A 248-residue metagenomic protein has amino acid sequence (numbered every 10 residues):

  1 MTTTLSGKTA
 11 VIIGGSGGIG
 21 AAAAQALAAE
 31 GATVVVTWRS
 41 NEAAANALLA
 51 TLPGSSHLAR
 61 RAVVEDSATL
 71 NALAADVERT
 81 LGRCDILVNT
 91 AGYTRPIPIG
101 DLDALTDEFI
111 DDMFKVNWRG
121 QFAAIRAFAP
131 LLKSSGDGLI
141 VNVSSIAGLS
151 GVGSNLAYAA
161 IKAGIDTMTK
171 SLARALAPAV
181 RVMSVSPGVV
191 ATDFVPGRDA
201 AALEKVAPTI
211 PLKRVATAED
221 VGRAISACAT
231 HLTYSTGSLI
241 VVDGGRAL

Functional and structural regions predicted by a protein language model:
S16-G17: Conserved glycine-rich cofactor-binding loop
P98-F114, A202, V206: Substrate-binding pocket helix/loop in short-chain dehydrogenase/reductase
I125, I161, T169: Active-site helix of classical SDR
P130, A173-P178: Alpha-helical segment proximal to the catalytic Tyr-Lys
S145: Residue(s) in the substrate-gating loop at a strand-loop-helix junction that position the organic substrate next
A177-R181, S235-G237: Short, small/polar-rich loop/turn modules that mediate ligand/substrate recognition or access, typified
T217-V242, A247: C-terminal substrate-recognition "lid" of short-chain dehydrogenase/reductases
